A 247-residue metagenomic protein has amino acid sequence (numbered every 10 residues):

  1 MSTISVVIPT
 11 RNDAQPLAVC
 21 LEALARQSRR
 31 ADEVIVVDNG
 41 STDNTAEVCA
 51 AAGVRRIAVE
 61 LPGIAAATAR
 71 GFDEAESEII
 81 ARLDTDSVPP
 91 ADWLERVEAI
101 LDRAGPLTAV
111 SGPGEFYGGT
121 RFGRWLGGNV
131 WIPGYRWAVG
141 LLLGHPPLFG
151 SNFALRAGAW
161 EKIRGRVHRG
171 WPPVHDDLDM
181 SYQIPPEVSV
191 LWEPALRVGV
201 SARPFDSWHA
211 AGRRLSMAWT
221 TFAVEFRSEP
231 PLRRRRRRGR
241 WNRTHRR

Functional and structural regions predicted by a protein language model:
Q15-A18, D43-A51: Acidic helix N-cap motif at the loop->helix transition within catalytic regions of sugar-transfer enzymes
A23, D38-A46, S87: A conserved acidic beta->alpha catalytic loop
A23-A31: Short, acidic, metal-binding catalytic loop of nucleotide-sugar glycosyltransferases
V59-A75: Glycine-rich, basic loop-to-helix element that forms the pyrophosphate-binding segment of sugar-nucleotide handling
E78-V88: Short beta-strand-to-loop acidic/aromatic patch adjacent to the donor-nucleotide binding site
D92-G123: Conserved donor NDP-sugar-binding/catalytic core segment of glycosyltransferases
G112-G118, W125-P146: Short, flexible, basic/aromatic active-site loop/helix in glycosyltransferases
W171-M180: Acidic donor-binding loop at a coil-to-helix junction in glycosyltransferase catalytic cores that engages
